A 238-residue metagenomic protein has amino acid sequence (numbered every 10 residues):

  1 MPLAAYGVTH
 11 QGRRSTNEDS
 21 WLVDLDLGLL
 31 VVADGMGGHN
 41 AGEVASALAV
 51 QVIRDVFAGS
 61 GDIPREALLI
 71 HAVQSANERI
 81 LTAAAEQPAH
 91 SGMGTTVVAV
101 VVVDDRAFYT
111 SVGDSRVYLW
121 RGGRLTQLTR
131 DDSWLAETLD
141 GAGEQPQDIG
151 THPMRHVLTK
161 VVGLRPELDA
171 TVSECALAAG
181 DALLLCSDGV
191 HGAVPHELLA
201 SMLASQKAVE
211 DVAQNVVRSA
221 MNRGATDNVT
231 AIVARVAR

Functional and structural regions predicted by a protein language model:
M1-R238: PP2C/PPM-type serine/threonine phosphatase catalytic domain
